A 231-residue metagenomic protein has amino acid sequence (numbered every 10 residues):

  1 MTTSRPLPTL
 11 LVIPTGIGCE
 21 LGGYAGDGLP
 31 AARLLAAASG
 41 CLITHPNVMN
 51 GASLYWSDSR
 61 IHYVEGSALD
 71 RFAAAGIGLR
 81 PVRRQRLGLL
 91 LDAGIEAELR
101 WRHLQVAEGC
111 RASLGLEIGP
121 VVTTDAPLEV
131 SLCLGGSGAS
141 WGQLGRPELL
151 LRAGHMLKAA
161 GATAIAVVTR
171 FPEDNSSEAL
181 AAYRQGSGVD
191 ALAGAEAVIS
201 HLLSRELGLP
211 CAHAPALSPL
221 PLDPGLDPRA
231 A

Functional and structural regions predicted by a protein language model:
M1-A181, G188-A193: Metallocofactor- and cofactor-centric catalytic cores in central/energy metabolism, strongly enriched
N50-A52, V198, P219-P221: Short gly/pro/ser/thr-enriched loop/turn and capping motifs at secondary-structure boundaries
R184-Q185, P224: Catalytic or ion-coupling anion/metal-binding cores of large enzyme and transporter domains
G186-A212: Ser/Thr/Gly-rich flexible loops in soluble cytosolic domains mediating phosphotransfer, phosphorylation
S204, G208-A231: Redox- and metal-dependent alpha/beta enzyme cores, enriched for Fe-S-associated oxidoreductases and cofactor-handling
